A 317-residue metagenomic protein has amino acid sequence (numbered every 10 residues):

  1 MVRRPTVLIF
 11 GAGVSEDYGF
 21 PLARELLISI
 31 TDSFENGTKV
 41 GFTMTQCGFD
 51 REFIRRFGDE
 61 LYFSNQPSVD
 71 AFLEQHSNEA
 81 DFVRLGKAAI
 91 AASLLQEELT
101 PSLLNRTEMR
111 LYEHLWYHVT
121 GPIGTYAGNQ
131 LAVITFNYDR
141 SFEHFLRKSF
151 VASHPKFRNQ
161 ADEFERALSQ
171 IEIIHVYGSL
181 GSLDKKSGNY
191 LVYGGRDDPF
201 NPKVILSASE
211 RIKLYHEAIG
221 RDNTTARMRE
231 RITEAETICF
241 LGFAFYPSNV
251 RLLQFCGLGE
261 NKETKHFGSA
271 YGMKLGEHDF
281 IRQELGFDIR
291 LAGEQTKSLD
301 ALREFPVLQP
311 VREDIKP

Functional and structural regions predicted by a protein language model:
M1-Y18, A23-S33, G124, N129-L131 (+2 more regions): SIR2/sirtuin-family catalytic core signature
V2-I9, Y18-F20, T38-G178, T225-E234 (+2 more regions): Active-site periphery "cap/insert" segments of enzyme catalytic domains
G11, P101-Y117, Y193-R211: Short N-terminal signal/transit or membrane-insertion segments and the immediately adjacent low-complexity/disordered
F34-T38, Q160-F164, N201-L206, H266-G268: Short, surface-exposed, polar/charged, turn-prone segments marking secondary-structure boundaries
R51, K186-A235: Acidic, metal/cofactor-coordinating or nucleic-acid-engaging core segments within structured domains
N137, Y177-L180, A270, G293-Q295: Residues at the C-termini of beta-strands that transition into short coil/loop
D162-L168, K203-S207, L258-E260, R282-G286: Short, conserved catalytic or adaptor-binding loops enriched in Gly and charged residues
R166-R196: Active-site cradle of extracellular carbohydrate-active enzymes
